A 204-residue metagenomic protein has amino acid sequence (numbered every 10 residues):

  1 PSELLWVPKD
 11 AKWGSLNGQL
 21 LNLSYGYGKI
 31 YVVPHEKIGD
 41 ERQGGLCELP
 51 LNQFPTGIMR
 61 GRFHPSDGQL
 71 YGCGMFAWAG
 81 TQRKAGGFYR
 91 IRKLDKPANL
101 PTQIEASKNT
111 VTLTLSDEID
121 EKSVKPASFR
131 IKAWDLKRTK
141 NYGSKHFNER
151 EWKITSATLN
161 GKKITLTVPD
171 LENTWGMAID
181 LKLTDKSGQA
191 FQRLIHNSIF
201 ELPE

Functional and structural regions predicted by a protein language model:
P1-A98, I104, T110-T112, E121: Beta-propeller domains with acidic blade repeats across secreted/periplasmic ectodomains and cytosolic WD/CNH propellers
G68, G188-Q189: Detector for glycine-centered tight turns/loop "hinges" at secondary-structure junctions
T102-E105, T155-T158: Short, exposed beta-strand/loop patches in secreted or surface proteins that constitute
V111-L115, L166-V168: Short, well-ordered beta-strand segments enriched in hydrophobic/aromatic residues
L113-T155, I179-S187, R193-S198: Short, surface-exposed alpha-helix to beta-strand junction/turn motifs within ectodomains of secreted and cell-envelope
N160-T165: Aromatic sugar-binding surface patches on proteins that engage polysaccharides or sugar-phosphate polymers
D170-W175: Surface-exposed, short loops/turns at beta-strand junctions within beta-sandwich domains
S198-E204: Flexible, low-complexity linkers/stalks enriched in Thr/Pro that connect modular domains
